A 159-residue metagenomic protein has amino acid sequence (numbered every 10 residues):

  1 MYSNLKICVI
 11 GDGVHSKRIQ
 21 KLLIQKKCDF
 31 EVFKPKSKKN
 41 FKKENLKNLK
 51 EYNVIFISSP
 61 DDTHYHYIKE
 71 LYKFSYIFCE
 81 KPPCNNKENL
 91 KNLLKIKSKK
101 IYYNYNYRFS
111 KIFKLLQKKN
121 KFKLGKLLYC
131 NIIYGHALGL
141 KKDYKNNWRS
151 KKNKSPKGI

Functional and structural regions predicted by a protein language model:
M1-N40: N-terminal Rossmann-like dinucleotide-binding module
I7, D29-E31, I77, I101 (+1 more regions): Hydrophobic anchor at the start of a short beta-strand that flanks the dinucleotide cofactor-binding loop
R18, V54, H66, N92 (+3 more regions): Alpha-helical elements of Rossmann-like donor-binding domains used by nucleotide-donor carbohydrate transfer enzymes
K39-Y52: Short acidic low-complexity segments
Y52-I55, F74, L124-L127: Local beta-strand N-terminus motif with an aromatic residue
V54, P60, Y65-R108: Beta-strand-loop-alpha-helix segment that lines the small-molecule cofactor/substrate pocket of alpha/beta enzymes
S110-I159: Predominantly a Rossmann-like dinucleotide-binding segment in NAD(P)-dependent oxidoreductases
